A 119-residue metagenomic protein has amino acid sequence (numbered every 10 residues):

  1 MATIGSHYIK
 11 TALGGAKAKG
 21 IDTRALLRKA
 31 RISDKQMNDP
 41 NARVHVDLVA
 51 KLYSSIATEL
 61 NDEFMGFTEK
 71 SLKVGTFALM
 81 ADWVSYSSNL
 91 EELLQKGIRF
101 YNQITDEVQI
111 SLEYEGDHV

Functional and structural regions predicted by a protein language model:
M1-H118: N-terminal low-complexity or simple alpha-helical regulatory segments that function as activation/interaction modules
